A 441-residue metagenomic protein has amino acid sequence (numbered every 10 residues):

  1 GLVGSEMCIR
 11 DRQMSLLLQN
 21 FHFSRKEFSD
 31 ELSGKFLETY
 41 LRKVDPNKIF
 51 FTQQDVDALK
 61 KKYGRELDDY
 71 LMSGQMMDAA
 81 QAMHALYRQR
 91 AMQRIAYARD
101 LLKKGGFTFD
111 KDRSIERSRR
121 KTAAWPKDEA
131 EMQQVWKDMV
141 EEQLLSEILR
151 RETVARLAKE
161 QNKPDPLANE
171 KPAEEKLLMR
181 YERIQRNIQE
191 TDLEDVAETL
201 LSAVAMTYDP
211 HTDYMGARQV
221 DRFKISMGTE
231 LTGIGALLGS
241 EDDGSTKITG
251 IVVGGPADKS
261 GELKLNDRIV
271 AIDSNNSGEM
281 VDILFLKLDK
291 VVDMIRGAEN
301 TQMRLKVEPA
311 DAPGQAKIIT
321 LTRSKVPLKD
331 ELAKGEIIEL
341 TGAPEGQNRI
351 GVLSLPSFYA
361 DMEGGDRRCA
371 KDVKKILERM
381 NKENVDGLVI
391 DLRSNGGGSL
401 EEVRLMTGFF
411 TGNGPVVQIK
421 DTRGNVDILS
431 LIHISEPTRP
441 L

Functional and structural regions predicted by a protein language model:
G1-G4, I9, I432-L441: Single conserved hydrophobic/aromatic residue that forms the stacking wall/gate of nucleotide- or nucleobase-binding
I9, Q13, E31, K35 (+19 more regions): Extracytoplasmic/secreted proteins, especially bacterial periplasmic and envelope-associated proteins
R10-P46, Q53: N-terminal-proximal low-complexity accessory segments that begin disordered and transition into the first
D11-F23, Y63-L67, M179-R183, P356-Y359: Acidic/histidine-rich, surface-exposed loop or edge segments in extracytoplasmic proteins
Q19-F28, R186-E194, D209-L231, L237-S240 (+4 more regions): Cleft-lining beta-strand/loop regions that shape enzyme active-site pockets
R42-K43, D57, R65, M76 (+5 more regions): PDZ/PDZ-like domain segments forming the peptide/carboxylate-binding groove, activating on the N-terminal beta-strands
P46-M72: Active-site-surrounding "flap" and adjacent substrate/cofactor-binding loops of secreted or lumenal enzymes, prototyped
Y97-L231, D242: Extended, domain-scale alpha-helical bundle/helix-rich regions
